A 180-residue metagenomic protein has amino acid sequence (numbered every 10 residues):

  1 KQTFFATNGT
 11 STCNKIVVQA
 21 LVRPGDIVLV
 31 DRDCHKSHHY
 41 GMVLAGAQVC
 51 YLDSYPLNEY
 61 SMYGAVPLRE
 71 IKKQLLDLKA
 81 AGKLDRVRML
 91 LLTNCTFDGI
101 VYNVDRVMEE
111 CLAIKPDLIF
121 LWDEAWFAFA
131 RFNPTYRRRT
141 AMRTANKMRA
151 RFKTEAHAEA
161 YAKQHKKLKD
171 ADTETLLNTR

Functional and structural regions predicted by a protein language model:
F4-F5: Extracellular-facing segments of soluble proteins and assemblies that are Gly/Ser/Thr-biased and enriched in aromatics
N8-R180: Conserved PLP-enzyme active-site core in the AAT-like
